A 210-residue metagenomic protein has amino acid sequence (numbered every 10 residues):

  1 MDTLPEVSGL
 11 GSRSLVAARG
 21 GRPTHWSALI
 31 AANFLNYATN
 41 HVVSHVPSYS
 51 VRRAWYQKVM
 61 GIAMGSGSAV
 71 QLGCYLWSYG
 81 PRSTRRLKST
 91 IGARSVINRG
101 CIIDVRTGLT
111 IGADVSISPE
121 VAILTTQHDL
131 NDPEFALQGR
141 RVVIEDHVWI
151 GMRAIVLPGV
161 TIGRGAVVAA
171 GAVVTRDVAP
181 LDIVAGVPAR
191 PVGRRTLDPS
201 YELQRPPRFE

Functional and structural regions predicted by a protein language model:
M1-I62, D114, V187-E210: Terminal amphipathic alpha-helical/low-complexity segments used for targeting or macromolecular assembly
L35-N36, S44, S48-Y49, S95 (+3 more regions): General secondary-structure edge motif
S66, Q71-L72, W77-S78, L87 (+15 more regions): Left-handed beta-helix
R82-T84: Intrinsically disordered, low-complexity Ser/Thr- and acidic-rich flexible linkers and loops, especially at boundaries
A122-I123, D129, R190, D198: Active-site/binding-pocket entry motifs
N131-P133: A short acidic, helix-capping loop that chelates divalent metal ions and anchors anionic groups
F135-L137: Extended, positively charged loop/linker patches that create polyanion-binding surfaces
